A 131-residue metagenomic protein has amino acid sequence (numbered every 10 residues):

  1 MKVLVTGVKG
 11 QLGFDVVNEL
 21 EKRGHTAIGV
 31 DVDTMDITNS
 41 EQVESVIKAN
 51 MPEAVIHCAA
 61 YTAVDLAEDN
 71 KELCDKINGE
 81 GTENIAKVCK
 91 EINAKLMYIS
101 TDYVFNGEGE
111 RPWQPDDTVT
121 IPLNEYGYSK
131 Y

Functional and structural regions predicted by a protein language model:
K2, T26, M51-E53, K95: Structural signature of beta-strand start/N-cap positions in the alpha/beta core of ABC transporter nucleotide-binding
K2-K22: N-terminal Rossmann NAD(P)H-binding glycine-rich loop of SDR-like oxidoreductase domains
T6, V30, V55-A59, L96-T101 (+1 more regions): SDR active-site strand-loop-helix element
E21-S45: Adenosine-cofactor binding site in Rossmann-like domains, unifying the SAM/SAH pocket of S-adenosylmethionine-dependent
R23, N50, V88-I92: Helix C-cap/helix->beta junction micro-motif
S40-I77: NAD(P)H-binding glycine-rich loop region in Rossmannoid oxidoreductase-like domains and their noncatalytic homologs
D69-M97: NAD(P)-cofactor binding segment of oxidoreductase domains
K76, G81-N84, V104-Y131: Catalytic helix-loop patch of NAD(P)-dependent Rossmann-fold dehydrogenases
